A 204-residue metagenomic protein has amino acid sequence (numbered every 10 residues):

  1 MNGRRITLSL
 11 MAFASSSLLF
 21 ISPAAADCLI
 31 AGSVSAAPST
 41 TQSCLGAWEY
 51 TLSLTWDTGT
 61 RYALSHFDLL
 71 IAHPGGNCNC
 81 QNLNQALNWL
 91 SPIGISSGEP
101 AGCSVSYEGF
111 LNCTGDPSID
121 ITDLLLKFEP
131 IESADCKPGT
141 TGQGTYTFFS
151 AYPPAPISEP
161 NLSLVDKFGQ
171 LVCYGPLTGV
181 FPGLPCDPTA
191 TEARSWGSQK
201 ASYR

Functional and structural regions predicted by a protein language model:
M1-T7: N-terminal secretory signal peptides that target proteins for export/translocation
L8-S9, P23, D116: Serine/threonine-rich, low-complexity intrinsically disordered segments
S9-L18: Bacterial N-terminal signal peptides
F20-A26: Sec/Tat signal peptide C-region and signal peptidase I cleavage site
D27-C186: Extracellular or exported targeting regions of proteins
E192-Y203: A short, hydrophobic C-terminal helix/tail in secreted or cell-surface proteins
